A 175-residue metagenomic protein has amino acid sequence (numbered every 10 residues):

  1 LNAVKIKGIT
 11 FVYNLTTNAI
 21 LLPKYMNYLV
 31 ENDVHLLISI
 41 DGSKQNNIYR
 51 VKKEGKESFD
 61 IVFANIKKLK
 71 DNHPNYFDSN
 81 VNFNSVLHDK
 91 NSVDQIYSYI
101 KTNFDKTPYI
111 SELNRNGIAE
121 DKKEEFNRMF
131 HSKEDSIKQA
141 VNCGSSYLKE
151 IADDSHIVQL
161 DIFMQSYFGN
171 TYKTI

Functional and structural regions predicted by a protein language model:
L1-E31, H35-L36, I40-N46, K53-I61 (+2 more regions): Canonical radical SAM enzyme core domain
I48-I175: Radical SAM enzyme [4Fe-4S]-AdoMet core and its adjacent flexible, acidic and glycine-rich loops/tails across
